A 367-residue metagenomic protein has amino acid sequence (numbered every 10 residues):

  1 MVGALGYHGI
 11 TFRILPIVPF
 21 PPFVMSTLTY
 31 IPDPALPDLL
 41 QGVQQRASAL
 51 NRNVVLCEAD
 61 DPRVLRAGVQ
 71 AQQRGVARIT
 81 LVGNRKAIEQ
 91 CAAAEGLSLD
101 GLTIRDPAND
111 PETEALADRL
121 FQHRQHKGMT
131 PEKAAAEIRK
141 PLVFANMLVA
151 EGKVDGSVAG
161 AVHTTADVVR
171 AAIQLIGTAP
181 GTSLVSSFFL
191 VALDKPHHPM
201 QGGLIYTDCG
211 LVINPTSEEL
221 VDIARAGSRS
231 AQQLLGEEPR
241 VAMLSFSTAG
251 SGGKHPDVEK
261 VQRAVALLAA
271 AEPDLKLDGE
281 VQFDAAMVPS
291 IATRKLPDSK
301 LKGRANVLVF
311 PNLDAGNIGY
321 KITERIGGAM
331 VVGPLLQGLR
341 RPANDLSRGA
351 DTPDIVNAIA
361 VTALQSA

Functional and structural regions predicted by a protein language model:
M1-V24: N-terminal amphipathic/basic-hydrophobic helices that include classical n-h-c signal peptides and signal-anchor
S26-K302, V307-A367: Anion-binding alpha/beta catalytic cores of soluble intermediary-metabolism enzymes, centered on
